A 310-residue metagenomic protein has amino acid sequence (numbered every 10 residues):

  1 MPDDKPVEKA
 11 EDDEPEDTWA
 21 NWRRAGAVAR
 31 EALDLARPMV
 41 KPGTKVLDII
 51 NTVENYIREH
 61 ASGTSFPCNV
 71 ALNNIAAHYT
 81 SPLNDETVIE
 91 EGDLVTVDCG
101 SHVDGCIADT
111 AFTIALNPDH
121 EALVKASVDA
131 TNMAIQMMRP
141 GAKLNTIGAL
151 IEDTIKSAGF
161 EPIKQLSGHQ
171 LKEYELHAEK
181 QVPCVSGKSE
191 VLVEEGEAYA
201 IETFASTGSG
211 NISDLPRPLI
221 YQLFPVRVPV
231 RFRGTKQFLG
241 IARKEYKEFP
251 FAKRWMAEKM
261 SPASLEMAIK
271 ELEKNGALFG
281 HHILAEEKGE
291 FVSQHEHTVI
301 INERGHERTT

Functional and structural regions predicted by a protein language model:
M1-T310: Active-site neighborhoods and metal-handling regions in enzymes and metal-associated proteins
